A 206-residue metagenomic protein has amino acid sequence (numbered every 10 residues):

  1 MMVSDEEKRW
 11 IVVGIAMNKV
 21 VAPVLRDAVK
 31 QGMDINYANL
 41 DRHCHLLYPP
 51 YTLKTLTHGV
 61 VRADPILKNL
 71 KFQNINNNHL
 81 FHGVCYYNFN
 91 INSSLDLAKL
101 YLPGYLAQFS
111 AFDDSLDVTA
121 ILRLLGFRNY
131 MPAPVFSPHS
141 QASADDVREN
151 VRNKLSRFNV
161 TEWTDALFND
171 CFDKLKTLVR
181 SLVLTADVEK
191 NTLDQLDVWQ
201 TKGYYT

Functional and structural regions predicted by a protein language model:
M1-T206: Feature for intrinsically disordered/low-complexity regulatory segments and propeptides
